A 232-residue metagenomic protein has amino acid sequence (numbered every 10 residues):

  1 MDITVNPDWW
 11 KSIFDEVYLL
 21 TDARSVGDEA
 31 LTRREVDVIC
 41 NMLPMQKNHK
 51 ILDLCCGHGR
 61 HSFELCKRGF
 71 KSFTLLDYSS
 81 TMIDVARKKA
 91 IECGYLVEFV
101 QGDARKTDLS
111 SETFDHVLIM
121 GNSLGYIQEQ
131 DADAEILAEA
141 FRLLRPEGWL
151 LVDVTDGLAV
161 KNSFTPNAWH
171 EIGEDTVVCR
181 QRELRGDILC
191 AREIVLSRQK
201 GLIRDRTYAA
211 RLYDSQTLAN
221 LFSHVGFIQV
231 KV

Functional and structural regions predicted by a protein language model:
M1-H49: Conserved class I S-adenosyl-L-methionine
N48-G57: Conserved class I S-adenosyl-L-methionine
S62-K106: Class I SAM-dependent methyltransferase SAM/SAH-binding core
R105-H116: A short acidic, Gly/Pro-enriched loop at the edge of an enzyme's catalytic core that lines a small-molecule cofactor
D115-D131: A short SAM/SAH-binding and catalytic strip from SAM-dependent methyltransferases
A134-P146: A short glycine-rich, Lys/Arg-flanked "PGG" loop and its adjoining helix->strand segment in the class I
L151-L221: SAM-dependent methyltransferase
T207-A209, I228-V232: Conserved S-adenosyl-L-methionine
